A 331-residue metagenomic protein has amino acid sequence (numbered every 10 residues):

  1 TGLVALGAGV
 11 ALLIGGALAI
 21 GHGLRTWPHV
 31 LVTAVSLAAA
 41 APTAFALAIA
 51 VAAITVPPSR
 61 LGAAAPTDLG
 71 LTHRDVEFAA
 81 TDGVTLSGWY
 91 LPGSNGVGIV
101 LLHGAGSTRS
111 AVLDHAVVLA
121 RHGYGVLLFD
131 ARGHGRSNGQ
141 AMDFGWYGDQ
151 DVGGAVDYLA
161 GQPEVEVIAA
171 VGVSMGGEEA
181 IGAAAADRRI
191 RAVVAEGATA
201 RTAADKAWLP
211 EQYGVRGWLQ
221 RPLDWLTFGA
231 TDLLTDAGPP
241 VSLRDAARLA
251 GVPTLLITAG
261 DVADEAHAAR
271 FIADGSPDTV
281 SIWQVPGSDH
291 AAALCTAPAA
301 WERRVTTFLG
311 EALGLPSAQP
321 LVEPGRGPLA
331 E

Functional and structural regions predicted by a protein language model:
T1-I20: Membrane-embedded alpha-helical segments of integral membrane proteins
H29-A79, E323-P324, E331: An N-terminal hydrophobic leader/cap segment in hydrolases
F78, S87-W89, A230-S317: Serine-hydrolase catalytic core
G96-G104: Short beta-strand element of the alpha/beta-hydrolase
A111, M142-P163: Alpha/beta-hydrolase active-site loop
V118-N138: Conserved alpha/beta-hydrolase
Q162-S174: Alpha/beta-hydrolase fold nucleophile elbow
A183-D236, D245-P253, T258, H267: Hydrolase active-site cap/lid region
